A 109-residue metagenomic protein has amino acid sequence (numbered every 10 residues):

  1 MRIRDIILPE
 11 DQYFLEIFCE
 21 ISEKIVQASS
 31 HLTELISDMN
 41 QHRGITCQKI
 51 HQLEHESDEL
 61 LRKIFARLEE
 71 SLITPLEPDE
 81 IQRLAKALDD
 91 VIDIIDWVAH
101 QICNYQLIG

Functional and structural regions predicted by a protein language model:
M1-G109: Cytosolic, long alpha-helical scaffolding segments
